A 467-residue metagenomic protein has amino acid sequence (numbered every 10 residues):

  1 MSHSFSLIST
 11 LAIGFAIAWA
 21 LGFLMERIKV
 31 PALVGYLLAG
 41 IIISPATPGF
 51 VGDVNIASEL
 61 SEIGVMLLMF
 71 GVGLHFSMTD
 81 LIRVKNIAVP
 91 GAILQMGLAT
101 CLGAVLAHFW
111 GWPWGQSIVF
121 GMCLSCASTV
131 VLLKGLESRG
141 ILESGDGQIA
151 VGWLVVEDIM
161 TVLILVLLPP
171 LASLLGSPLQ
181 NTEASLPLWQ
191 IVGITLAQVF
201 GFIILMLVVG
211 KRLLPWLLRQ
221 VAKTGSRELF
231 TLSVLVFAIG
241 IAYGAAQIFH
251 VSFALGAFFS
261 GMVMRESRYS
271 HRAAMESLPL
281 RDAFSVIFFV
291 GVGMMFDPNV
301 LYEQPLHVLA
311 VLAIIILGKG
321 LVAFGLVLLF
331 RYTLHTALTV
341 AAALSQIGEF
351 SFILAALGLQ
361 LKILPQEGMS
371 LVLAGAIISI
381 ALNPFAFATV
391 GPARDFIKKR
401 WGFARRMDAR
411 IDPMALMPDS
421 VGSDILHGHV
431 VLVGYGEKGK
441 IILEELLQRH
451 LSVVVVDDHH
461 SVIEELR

Functional and structural regions predicted by a protein language model:
M1-K438, L443-E444, D457: Transmembrane helical cores of multi-pass secondary ion antiporters/exchangers
K438, I442-R467: Cytosolic ligand/metal-binding cores
